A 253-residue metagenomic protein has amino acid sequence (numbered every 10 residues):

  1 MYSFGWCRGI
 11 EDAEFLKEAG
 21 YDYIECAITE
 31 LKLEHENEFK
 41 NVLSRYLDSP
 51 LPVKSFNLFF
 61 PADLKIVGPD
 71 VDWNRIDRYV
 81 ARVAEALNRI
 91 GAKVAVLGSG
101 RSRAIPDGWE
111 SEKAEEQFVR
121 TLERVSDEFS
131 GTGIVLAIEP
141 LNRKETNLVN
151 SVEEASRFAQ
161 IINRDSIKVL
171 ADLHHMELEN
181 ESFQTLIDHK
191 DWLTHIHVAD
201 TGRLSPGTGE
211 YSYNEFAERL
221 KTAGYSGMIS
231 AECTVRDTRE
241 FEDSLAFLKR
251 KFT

Functional and structural regions predicted by a protein language model:
M1-A92, T234, K249-T253: N-terminal pre-domain/capping segments
M1-S3, G9-G20, D77, E85 (+3 more regions): Histidine-acidic metal/acid-base catalytic patches
I10-D12, I28-E30, F59-A62, R101-R103 (+4 more regions): Active-site-proximal loop/turn and secondary-structure-junction residues that shape catalytic pockets, frequently
G20-Y23, P61-K65, R103-P106, V135-I138 (+2 more regions): A short alpha-helix capping/helix-coil boundary motif
E25, S55-N57, V96, A137 (+2 more regions): Conserved beta-strand positions in the central sheet of alpha/beta enzyme cores
E34, I105, T146, P206 (+1 more regions): Glycine/Thr-rich phosphate-binding loops of Rossmann-like dinucleotide-binding domains
E38-P50, T121-F129, T185-D188, E215-R219: Catalytic-core regions built around general acid/base machinery
V67-K168: Active-site acidic/histidine proton-transfer and metal-coordination neighborhood in alpha/beta enzyme cores
